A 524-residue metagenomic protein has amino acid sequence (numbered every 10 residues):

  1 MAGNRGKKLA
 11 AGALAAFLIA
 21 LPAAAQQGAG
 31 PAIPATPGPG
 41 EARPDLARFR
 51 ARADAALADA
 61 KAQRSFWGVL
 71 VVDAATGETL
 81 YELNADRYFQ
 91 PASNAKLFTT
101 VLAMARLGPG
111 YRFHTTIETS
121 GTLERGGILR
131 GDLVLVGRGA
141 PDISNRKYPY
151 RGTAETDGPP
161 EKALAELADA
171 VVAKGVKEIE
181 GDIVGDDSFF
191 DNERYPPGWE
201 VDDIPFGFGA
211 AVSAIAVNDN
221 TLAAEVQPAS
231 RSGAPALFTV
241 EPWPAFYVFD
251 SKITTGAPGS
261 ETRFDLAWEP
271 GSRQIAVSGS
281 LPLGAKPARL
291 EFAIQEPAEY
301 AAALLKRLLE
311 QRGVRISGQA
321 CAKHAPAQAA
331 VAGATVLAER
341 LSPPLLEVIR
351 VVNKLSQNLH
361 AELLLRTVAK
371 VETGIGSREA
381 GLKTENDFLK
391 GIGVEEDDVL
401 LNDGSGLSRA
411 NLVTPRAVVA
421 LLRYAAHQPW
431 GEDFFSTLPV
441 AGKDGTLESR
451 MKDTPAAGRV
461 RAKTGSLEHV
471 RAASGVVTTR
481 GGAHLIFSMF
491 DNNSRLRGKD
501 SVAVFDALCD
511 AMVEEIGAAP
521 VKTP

Functional and structural regions predicted by a protein language model:
A2-A13: Bacterial N-terminal signal peptides that target proteins for export
G12-L21: Bacterial N-terminal signal peptides
Q26-A60, A105-E396, R480-G481, A503-V504 (+1 more regions): Conserved serine DD-peptidase/penicillin-binding transpeptidase domain and beta-lactam-recognizing active-site
A58-L83, C321: A short, well-structured edge-of-sheet supersecondary motif
G77, K96-A103, I183, I215 (+5 more regions): Residue-level preference for non-acidic, small/hydrophobic
L80-E82, L355, L365-P524: Small-residue-rich helix-loop
E82-L102: Short active-site loop at a secondary-structure junction that contains or immediately precedes the catalytic residue(s)
N84-F89, E291, S405-S408: A short glycine/serine-rich beta->alpha loop
